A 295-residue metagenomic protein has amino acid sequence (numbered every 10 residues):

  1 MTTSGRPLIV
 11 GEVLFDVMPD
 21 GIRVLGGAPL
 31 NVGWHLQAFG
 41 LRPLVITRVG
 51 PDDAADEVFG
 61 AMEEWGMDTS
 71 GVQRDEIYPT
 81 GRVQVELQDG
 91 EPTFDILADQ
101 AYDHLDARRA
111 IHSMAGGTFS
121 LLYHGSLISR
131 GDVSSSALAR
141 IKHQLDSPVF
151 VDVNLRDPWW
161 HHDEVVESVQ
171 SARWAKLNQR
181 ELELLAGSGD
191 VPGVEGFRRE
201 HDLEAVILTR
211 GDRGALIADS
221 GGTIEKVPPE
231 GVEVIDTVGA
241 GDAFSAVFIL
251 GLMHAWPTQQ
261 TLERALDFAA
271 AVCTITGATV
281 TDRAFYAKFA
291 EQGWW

Functional and structural regions predicted by a protein language model:
M1-L8, G60-R74, Q88-I224, W294-W295: Ribokinase/PfkB-type carbohydrate-kinase core domain
M1-R6, V191-W295: Conserved phosphate-binding/catalytic region of the ribokinase-like
R6-P7, M18-V83, L87-E91, A98-Y102 (+1 more regions): Substrate-binding N-lobe of the ribokinase-like
I9, V45, Y123-H124, G239: A structural signal for the hydrophobic beta-strands that form the central parallel beta-sheet of Rossmann-like
G11-D16: Short polar catalytic/cofactor-binding loops
W34, A38, G60, H143 (+3 more regions): Short, well-ordered alpha-helices that flank and scaffold nucleotide-derived cofactor binding pockets
V49, L127, V232: Hydrophobic pocket-lining residues within nucleotide cofactor-binding pockets
D52-D53, Y78-P79, P158, E183 (+3 more regions): Short secondary-structure capping/turn micro-motifs that flank functional sites
